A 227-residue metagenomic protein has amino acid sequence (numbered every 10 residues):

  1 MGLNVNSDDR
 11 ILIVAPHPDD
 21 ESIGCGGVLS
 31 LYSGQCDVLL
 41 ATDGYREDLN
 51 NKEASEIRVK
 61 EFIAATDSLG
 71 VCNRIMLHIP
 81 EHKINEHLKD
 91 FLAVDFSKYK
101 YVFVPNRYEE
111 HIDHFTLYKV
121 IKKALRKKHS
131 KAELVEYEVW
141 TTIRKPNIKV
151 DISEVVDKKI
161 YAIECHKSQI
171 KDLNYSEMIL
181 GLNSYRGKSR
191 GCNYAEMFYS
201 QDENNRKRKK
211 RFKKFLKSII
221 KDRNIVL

Functional and structural regions predicted by a protein language model:
M1-N4, E61, D67-V71, Y101 (+2 more regions): The feature marks non-catalytic terminal segments
M1-S97, K123-K131, L182: Active-site rim/loop-helix segments in enzyme catalytic domains that contact anionic ligands
H17-E21, E109, W140-T142: Short beta->alpha connector loops
L39-L40, M76-L77, F103-P105, V135-E138: Short, conserved beta-strand edge motifs with alternating hydrophobic and charged residues
G44, I79, R107, V139 (+1 more regions): Flexible loop residues that form catalytic and substrate-binding hotspots at small-molecule/glycan-binding clefts
Y45, E109-H111, Q169: Acidic catalytic loop of the alpha/beta-hydrolase fold
L49-A54, E86-H87, Y108, F115 (+1 more regions): Short, solvent-exposed loop/turn segments at secondary-structure boundaries
F91-E136: Active-site adenylate/phosphate-handling loop in enzymes that bind or generate adenylated species
